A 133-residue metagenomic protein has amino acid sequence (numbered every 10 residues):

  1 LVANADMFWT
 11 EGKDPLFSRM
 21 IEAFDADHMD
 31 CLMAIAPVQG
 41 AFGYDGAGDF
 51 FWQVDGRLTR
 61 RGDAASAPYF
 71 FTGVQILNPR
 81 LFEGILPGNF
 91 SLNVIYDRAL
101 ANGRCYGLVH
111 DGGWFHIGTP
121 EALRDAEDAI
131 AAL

Functional and structural regions predicted by a protein language model:
L1, F8-D25, V38-F42, V54-L133: Catalytic-core segments of class I nucleotidyltransferases/pyrophosphorylases that form NMP-activated intermediates
H28-M29: Short, high-confidence coil segments that cap the C-terminus of an alpha-helix and link into the following beta-strand
L32-D49: Short beta-strand-to-loop element that shapes/binds the nucleotide-sugar donor at the catalytic cleft/hinge
